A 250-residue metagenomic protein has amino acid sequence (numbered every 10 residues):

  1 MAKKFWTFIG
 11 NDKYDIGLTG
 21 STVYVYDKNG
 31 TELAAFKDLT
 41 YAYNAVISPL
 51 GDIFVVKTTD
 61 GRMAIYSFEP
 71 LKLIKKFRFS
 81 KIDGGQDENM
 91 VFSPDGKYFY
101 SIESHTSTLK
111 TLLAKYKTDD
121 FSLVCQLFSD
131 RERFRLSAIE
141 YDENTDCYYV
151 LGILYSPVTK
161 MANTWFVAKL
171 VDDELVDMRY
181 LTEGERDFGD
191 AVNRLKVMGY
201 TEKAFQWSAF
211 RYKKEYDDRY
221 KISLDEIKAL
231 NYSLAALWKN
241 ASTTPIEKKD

Functional and structural regions predicted by a protein language model:
A2-F5, A191-D250: Sequence/structural signature of beta-propeller modules and their immediately flanking N-terminal secretory/stalk
A2-F8, T40-I47, D83-V91, R131-Y141 (+1 more regions): Repeated scaffold domains used in trafficking and secretory/extracellular systems, primarily beta-propellers
G10-N11, P49-L50, P94-D95, E143-N144: Residue-level detector of Asp-centered blade-edge/turn motifs that repeat once per structural unit in beta-propeller
L18, K57, I102, L151-I153: Residue-level marker for isolated small/hydroxyl-bearing positions within beta-strands of beta-sheet-rich domains
G20-T22, G61-I65, T108-A114, P157-V167: Structural motif
D27-N29, F68-P70, T118-D120, V171-D173: Short loop/turn segments that connect beta-strands within beta-propeller blades
T31-K37, K72-S80, S122-F128, D177-R179: A short beta-strand motif characteristic of beta-propeller blades
